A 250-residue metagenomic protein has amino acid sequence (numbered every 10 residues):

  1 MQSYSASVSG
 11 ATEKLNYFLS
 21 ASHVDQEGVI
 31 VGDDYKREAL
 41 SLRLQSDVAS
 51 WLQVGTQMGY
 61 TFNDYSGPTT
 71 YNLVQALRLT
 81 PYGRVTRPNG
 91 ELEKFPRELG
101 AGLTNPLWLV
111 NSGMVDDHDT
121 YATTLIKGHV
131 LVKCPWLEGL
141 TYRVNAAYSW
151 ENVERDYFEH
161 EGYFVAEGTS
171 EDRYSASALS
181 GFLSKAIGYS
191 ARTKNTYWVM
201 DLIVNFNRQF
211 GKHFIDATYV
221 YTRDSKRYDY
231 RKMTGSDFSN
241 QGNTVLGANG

Functional and structural regions predicted by a protein language model:
Q2-S22, Q26-D33, A39-V110, M114-T123 (+5 more regions): Flexible loop and strand-edge segments within Gram-negative outer membrane beta-barrel domains
L40-S41, G139-N145, H160: Transmembrane beta-barrel domains of bacterial outer-membrane proteins
A49, P135-L137: Residue-level recognition of beta-strand termini and adjacent short loop/turns
V85, A101, H160-A186, V245: Solvent-exposed loop segments that connect transmembrane elements
L103, R227-G250: Solvent-exposed loop/turn elements at secondary-structure boundaries
K127-V132, Y148-W150: Alpha-helical support elements that line or immediately flank enzyme active sites and cofactor-binding pockets
Y142-W150, D216-T222: Extended hydrophobic secondary-structure segments that form protein cores and membrane-embedded regions
